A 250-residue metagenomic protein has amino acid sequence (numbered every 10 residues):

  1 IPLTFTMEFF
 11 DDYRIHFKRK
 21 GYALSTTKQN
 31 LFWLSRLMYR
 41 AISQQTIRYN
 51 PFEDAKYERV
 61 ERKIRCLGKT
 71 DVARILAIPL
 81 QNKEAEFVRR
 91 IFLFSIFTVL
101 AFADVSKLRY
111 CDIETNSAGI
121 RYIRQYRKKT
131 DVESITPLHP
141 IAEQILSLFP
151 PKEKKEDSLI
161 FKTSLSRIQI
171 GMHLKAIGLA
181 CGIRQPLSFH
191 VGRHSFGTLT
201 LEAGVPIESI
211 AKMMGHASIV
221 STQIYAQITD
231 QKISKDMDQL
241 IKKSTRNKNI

Functional and structural regions predicted by a protein language model:
I1-R40, K56: Short, Lys/Arg-enriched alpha-helical recognition elements, typified by the DNA-recognition helix
L24, K28-N30, S43, I47 (+2 more regions): Basic, Lys/Arg- and aromatic-enriched nucleic-acid-binding interface segment
R62-R65, D71, K107-S147: Conserved tyrosine-mediated DNA breakage-rejoining catalytic core shared by Y-recombinases
C66, R127-D131, E143, M214 (+1 more regions): Catalytic-site neighborhood detector that most strongly recognizes the C-terminal catalytic loop/helix of tyrosine
L93, F97, A103-D104, H173-A176 (+2 more regions): C-terminal catalytic core of tyrosine-transesterase DNA break-rejoin enzymes
D112-G119, R184-P186, V205-I224, K235 (+1 more regions): Short, polar N-cap/turn motifs at the start of nucleic acid-interacting alpha helices
K128-S147, K155-A176: C-terminal catalytic core of Y-nucleophile DNA break-rejoin enzymes
K155, L240-I250: C-terminal secondary-structure termini that scaffold catalytic or DNA-interacting sites
